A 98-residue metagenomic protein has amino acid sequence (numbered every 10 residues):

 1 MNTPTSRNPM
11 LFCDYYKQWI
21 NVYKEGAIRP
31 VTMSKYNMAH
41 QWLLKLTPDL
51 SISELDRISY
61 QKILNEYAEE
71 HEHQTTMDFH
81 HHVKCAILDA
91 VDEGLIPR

Functional and structural regions predicted by a protein language model:
P4-C13, I20-L95: N-terminal core-binding DNA-recognition domain of tyrosine site-specific recombinases/integrases
R98: Short beta-strand "wing" residues that participate in macromolecule-binding interfaces
